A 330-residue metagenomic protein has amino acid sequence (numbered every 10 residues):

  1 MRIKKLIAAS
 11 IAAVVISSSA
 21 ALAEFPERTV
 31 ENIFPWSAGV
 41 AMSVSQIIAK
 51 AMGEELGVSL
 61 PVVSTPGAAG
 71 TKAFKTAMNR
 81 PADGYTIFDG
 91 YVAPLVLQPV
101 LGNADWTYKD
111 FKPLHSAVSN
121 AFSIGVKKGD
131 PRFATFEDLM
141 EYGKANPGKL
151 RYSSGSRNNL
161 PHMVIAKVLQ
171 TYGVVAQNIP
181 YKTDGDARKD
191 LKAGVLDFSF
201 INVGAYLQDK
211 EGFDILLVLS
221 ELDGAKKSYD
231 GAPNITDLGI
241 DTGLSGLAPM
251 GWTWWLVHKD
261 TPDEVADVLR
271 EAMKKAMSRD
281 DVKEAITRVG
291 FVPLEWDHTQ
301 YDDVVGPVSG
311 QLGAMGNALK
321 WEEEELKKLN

Functional and structural regions predicted by a protein language model:
S18-A23: Sec/Tat signal peptide C-region and signal peptidase I cleavage site
E24-V30, A51-L56, T76-Y85, P99-D186 (+2 more regions): Hinge/capping helix and adjacent helix->loop/strand transition within the periplasmic-binding protein
E27-T29, E264-N330: An extracytoplasmic/periplasmic, membrane-proximal ligand-sensing/linker region
T29-I48, P66-A69, Y152-L160: Extracytoplasmic "Venus flytrap"
Q46, T71-D83, A166-T171, G185-S199 (+2 more regions): Short helices/loops that flank or line small-molecule/ion binding pockets
T65-A73, S156-R157, I179-K189, A193 (+1 more regions): Short helix-initiation/N-cap motifs at beta->coil->alpha
V92-A104, K167-T171, A193, D197-P233: A ligand-binding cleft/hinge motif common to bilobed small-molecule-binding domains
A205-M277, E324-N330: C-terminal lobe and pocket-closing loops of periplasmic/extracytoplasmic Venus-flytrap solute-binding proteins
